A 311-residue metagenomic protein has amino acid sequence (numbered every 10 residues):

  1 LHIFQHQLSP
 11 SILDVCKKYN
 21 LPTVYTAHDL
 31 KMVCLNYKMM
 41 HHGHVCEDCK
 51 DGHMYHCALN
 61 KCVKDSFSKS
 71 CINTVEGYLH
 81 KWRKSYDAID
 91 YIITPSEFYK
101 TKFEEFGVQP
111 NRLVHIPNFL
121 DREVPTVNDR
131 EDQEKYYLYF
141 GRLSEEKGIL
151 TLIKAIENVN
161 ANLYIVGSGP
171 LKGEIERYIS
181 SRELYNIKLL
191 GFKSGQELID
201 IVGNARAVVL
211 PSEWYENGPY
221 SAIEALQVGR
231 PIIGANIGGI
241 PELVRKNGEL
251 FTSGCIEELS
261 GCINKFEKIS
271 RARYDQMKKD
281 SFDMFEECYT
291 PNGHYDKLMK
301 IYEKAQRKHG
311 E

Functional and structural regions predicted by a protein language model:
M32, E47-P125: Donor nucleotide-sugar binding/catalytic pocket of nucleotide-sugar-dependent glycosyltransferases
I93, D129-Y164: Conserved donor-binding/catalytic core segment of Leloir-type glycosyltransferases
E176-Q196: Nucleotide-activated donor-binding/catalytic signature segment of Leloir-type glycosyltransferases, i.e., the conserved
F192-K193, D200-A205: Short alpha-helical donor nucleotide-sugar binding micro-motif in glycosyltransferases
G203-N217, R230: Acidic donor-binding loop of glycosyltransferase active sites
Q227, P231-G234: Short hydrophobic beta-strand element within catalytic cores of glycosyltransferases and related nucleotide-activated
E249-E257, K265-R271: Conserved acidic donor-binding segment of nucleotide-sugar-dependent glycosyltransferases
A272-E303: A charged, aromatic-enriched C-terminal amphipathic alpha-helix characteristic of glycosyltransferases across folds
